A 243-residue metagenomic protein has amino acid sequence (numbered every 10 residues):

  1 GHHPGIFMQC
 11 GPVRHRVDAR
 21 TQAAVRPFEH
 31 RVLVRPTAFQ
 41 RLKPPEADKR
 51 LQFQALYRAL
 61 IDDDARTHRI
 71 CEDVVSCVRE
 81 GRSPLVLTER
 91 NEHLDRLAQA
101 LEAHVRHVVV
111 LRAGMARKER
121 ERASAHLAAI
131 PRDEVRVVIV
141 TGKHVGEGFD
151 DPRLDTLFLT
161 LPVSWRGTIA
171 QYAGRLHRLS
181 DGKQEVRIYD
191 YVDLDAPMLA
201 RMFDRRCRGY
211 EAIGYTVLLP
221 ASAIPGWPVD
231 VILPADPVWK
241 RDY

Functional and structural regions predicted by a protein language model:
G1-L33, Y210: Post-DEXD/H (motif II) to motif III coupling segment of the RecA-like Helicase ATP-binding lobe
R14, T21-V25, T37-R41, N91-H93 (+5 more regions): Conserved nucleotide-binding/hydrolysis micro-motifs of P-loop NTPases
A24-F28, S76-R79, E102, A128-D133 (+1 more regions): Conserved catalytic network of the ASCE P-loop NTPase/AAA+ motor domain
P45-E89, H93-A100: Conserved interdomain hinge at the start of the Helicase C-terminal
L56, L60, R187-Y243: Non-catalytic, charged low-complexity extensions flanking SF2 helicase motor domains
L85, D95-R96, V105-G146, T168: Conserved helicase ATPase core of P-loop NTP-dependent helicases/translocases
V138-V140, E147-P162, Q171, R187-D190: A short beta-strand element within the Helicase C-terminal
T156, S164-I188, D204-C207: Conserved SF2 helicase motif VI
